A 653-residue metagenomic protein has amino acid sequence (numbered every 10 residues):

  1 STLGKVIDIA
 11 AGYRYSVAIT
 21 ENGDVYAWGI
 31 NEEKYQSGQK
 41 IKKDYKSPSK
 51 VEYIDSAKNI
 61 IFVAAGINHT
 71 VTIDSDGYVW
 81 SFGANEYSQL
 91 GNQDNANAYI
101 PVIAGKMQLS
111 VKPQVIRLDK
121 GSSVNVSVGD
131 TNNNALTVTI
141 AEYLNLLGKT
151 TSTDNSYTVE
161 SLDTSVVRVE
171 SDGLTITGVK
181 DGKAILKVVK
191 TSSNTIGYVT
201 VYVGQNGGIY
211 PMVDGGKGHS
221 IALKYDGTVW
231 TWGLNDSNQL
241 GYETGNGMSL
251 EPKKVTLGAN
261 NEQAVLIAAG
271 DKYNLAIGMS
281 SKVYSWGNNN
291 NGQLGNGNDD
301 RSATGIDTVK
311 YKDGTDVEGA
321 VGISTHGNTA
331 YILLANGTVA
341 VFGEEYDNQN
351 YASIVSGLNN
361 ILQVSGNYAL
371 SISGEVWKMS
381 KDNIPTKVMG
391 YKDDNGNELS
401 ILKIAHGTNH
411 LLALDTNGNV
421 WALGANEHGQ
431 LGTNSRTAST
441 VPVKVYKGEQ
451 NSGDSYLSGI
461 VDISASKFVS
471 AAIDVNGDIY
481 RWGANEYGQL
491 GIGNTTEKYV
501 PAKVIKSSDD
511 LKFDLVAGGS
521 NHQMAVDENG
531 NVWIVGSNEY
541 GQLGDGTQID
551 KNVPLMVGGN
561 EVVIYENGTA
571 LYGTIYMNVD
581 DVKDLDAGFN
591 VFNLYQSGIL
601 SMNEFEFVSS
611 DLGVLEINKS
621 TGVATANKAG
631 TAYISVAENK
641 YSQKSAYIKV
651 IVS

Functional and structural regions predicted by a protein language model:
L3, Y45, A57, N95 (+14 more regions): Short loop/turn positions that demarcate and connect the beta-strands within blades of beta-propeller repeat domains
K5-D8, Y15, T20-D24, N59-F62 (+21 more regions): Tandem repeat domain/solenoid detector
Y15-A18, A27, H69-T72, S81 (+17 more regions): Conserved core positions of repeat-based scaffolds
N22, Q39, D76, N92-D94 (+16 more regions): Acidic/polar residues in short coil/turn loops that connect beta-strands within repeat-based beta-sheet scaffolds
Y26-Y53, G83-V102, L223, W232-E251 (+8 more regions): Short glycine/serine- and acidic-residue-enriched loop/turn motifs that recur at repeat junctions
M107-G207, V562-S653: Extracytoplasmic soluble-region selector
M212-D214, S324: Structural signature of eukaryotic scaffold interfaces centered on beta-propeller domains
K310-T315, D393-N397, G448-Y456, V562-N567 (+1 more regions): Surface-exposed intrinsically disordered loops and tails
